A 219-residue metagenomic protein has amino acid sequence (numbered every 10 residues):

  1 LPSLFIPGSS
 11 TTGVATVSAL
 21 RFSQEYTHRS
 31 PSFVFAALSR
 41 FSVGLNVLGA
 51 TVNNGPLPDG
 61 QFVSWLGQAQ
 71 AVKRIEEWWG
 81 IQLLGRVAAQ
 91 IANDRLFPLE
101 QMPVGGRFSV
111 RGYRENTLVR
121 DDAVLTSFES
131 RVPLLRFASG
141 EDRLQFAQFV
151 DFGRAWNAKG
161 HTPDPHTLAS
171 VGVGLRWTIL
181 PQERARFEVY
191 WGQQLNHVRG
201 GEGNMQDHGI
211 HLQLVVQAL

Functional and structural regions predicted by a protein language model:
L1, I6-G8, R21-S23, S30-Q68 (+1 more regions): Surface-exposed extracellular loop regions of Gram-negative outer-membrane beta-barrel proteins
L1-R29, G203-L219: Gram-negative/organellar outer-membrane beta-barrel architecture
F41-V43, V52-L219: C-terminal transmembrane beta-barrel domains of outer membrane proteins
